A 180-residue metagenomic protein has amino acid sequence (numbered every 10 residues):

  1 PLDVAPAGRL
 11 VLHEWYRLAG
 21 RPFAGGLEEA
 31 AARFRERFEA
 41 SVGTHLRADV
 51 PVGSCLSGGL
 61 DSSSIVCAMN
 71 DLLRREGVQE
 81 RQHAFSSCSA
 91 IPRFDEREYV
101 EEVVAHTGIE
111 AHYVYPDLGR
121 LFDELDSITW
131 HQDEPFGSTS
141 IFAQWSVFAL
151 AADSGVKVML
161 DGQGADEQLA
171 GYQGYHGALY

Functional and structural regions predicted by a protein language model:
P1-E14, S64: Conserved catalytic micro-motifs used in adenylation/nucleotidyl-transfer and phosphoryl/amide- and methyl-transfer
P6, A19-Y180: ATP-dependent adenylate-handling active sites, centered on carboxylate activation for C-N bond formation
